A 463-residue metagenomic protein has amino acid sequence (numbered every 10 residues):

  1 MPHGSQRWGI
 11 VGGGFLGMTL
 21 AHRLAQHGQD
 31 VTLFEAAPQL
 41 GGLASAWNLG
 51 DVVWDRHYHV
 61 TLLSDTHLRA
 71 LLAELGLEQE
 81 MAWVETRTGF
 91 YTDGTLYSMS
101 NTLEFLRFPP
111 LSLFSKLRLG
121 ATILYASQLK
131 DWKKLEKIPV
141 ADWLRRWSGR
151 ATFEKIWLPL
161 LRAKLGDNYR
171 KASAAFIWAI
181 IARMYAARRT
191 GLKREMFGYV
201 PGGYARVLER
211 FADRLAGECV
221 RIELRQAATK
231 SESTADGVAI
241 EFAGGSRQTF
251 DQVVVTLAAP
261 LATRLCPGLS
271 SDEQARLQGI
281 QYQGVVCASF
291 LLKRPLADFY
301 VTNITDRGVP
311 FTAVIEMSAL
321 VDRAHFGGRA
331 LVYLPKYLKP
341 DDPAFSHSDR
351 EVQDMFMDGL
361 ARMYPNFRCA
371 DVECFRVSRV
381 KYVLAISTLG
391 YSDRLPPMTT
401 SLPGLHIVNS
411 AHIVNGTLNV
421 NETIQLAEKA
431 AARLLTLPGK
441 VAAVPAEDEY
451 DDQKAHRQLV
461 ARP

Functional and structural regions predicted by a protein language model:
P2-L16: Beta1/beta-strand and adjacent pyrophosphate-binding region of the FAD-binding site in flavoprotein oxidoreductases
H3, A227-S346, R350-F367, S378 (+2 more regions): Mid-domain catalytic core of redox enzymes that form a hydrophobic substrate pocket/lid adjacent to a catalytic redox
V11, A25-L49: Glycine-rich FAD pyrophosphate-binding loop
L16, Q39, P260: Conserved Rossmann-like nucleotide-cofactor binding loop
L20-Q29, E218: A short, Lys/Arg-enriched amphipathic alpha-helix followed by its capping loop at the start of a domain
G50-W132, P159: Dinucleotide-binding Rossmann-like beta1-alpha1 core, especially the glycine-rich loop that anchors the ADP
T95, L111, A121-E232, G237-V238 (+1 more regions): Active-site/ligand-binding neighborhood in enzyme catalytic cores
T388-P463: C-terminal lid/capping helical subdomain adjacent to the catalytic/cofactor pocket in oxidative enzymes
